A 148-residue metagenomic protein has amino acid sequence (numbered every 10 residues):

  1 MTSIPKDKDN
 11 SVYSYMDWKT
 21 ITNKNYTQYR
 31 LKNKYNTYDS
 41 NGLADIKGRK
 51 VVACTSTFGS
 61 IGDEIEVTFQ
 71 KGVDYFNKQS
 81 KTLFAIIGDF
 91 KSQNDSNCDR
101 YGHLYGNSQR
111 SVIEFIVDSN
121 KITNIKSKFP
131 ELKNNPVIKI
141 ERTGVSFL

Functional and structural regions predicted by a protein language model:
M1-L148: Solvent-exposed, well-ordered loop and adjacent helix/strand elements within mature globular domains that form
